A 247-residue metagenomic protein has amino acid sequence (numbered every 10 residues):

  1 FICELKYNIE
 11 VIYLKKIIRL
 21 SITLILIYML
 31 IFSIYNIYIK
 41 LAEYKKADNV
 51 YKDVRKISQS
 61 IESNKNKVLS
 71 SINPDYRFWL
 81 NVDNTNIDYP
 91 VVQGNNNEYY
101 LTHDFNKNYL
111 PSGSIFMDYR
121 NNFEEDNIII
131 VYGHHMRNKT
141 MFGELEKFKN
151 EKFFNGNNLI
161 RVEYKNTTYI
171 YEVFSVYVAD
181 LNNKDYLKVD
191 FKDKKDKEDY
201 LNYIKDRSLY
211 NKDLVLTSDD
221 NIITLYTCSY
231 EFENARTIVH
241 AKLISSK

Functional and structural regions predicted by a protein language model:
N8-I27: N-terminal Sec-pathway targeting helices
L30-K247: Solvent-exposed, non-transmembrane regions of membrane-associated and secreted proteins
